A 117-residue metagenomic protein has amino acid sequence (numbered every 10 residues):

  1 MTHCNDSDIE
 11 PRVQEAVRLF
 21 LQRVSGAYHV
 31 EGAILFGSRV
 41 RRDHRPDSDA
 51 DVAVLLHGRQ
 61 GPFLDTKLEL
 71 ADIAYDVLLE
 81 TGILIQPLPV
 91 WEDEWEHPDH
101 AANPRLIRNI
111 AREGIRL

Functional and structural regions predicted by a protein language model:
M1-G32, V40-P46, H57-L117: Catalytic core of pol beta-like nucleotidyltransferases
A50-L55: Short beta-strand->loop micro-motif that forms the acidic, two-metal-ion catalytic signature in nucleotide-processing
